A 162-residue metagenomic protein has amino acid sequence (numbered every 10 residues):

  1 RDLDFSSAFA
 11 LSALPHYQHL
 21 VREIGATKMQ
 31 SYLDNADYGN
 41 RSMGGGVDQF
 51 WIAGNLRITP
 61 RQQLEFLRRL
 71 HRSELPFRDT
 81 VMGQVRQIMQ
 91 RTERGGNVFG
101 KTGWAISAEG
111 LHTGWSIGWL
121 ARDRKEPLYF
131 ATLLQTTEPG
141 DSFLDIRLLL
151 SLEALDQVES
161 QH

Functional and structural regions predicted by a protein language model:
R1, F5, Y17-R72: Mid-domain, small-residue-enriched loop/turn segments at the edges of structured enzyme/sensor domains
F5-S12: Short helix- or helix-capping micro-motifs that position conserved polar/aromatic residues at function-defining sites
A8, Q63, F130: Active-site SXXK
S12, V47, L134-T136: Short, histidine-centered active-site or binding-site loop motifs used for metal coordination, general acid-base
A13-H16, T59-Q62, T113, R147: Catalytic-loop motifs flanking and including active-site residues across diverse enzymes
R22-G25, R69-H162: Structured C-terminal helix/loop/strand segments within mature extracytoplasmic catalytic/sensor domains
